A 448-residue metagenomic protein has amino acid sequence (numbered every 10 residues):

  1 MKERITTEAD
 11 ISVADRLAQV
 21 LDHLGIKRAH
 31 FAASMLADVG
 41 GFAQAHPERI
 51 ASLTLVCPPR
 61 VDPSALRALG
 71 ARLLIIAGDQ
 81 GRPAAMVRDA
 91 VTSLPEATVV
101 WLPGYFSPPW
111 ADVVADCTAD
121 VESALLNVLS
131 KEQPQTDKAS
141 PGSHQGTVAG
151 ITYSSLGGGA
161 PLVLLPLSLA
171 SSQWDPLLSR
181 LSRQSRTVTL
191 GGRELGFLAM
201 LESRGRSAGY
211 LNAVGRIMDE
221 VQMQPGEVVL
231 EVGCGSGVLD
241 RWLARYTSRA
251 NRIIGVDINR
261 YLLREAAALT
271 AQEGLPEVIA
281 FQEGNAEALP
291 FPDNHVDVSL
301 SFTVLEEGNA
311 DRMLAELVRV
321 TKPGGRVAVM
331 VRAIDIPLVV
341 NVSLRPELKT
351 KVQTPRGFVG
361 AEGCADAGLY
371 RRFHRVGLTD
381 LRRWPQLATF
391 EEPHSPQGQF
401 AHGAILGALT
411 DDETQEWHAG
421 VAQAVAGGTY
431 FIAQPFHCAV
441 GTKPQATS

Functional and structural regions predicted by a protein language model:
W101-P141: Catalytic active-site module of serine/aspartate enzymes centered on a nucleophile-bearing elbow/loop
A208-E227, W242: Conserved alpha-helix/loop element of class I SAM-dependent methyltransferases that forms part of the SAM/SAH-binding
L230, S236, D240-A288: Class I SAM-dependent methyltransferase SAM/SAH-binding core
E287-V298: A short acidic, Gly/Pro-enriched loop at the edge of an enzyme's catalytic core that lines a small-molecule cofactor
D297-D311: A short SAM/SAH-binding and catalytic strip from SAM-dependent methyltransferases
D311-R326: A short glycine-rich, Lys/Arg-flanked "PGG" loop and its adjoining helix->strand segment in the class I
A328-P393: Conserved catalytic/acceptor-binding region of the Class I
T379-S448: Conserved Class I S-adenosyl-L-methionine
